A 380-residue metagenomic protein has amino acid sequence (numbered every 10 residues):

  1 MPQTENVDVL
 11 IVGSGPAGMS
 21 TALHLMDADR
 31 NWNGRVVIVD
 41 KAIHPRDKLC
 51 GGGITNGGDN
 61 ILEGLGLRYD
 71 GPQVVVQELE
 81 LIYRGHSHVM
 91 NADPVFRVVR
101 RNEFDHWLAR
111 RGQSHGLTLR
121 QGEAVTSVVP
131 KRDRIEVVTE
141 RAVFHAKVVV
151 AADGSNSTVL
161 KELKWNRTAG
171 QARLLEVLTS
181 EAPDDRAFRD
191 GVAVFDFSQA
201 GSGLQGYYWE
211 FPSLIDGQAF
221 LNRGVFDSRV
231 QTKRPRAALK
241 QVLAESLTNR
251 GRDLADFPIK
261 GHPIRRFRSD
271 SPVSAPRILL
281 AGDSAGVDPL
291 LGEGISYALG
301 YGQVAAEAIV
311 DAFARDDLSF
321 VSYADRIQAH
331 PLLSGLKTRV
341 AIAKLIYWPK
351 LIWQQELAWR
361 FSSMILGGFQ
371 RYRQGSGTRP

Functional and structural regions predicted by a protein language model:
P2-A17, V37: Beta1/beta-strand and adjacent pyrophosphate-binding region of the FAD-binding site in flavoprotein oxidoreductases
L10, L23-L49: Glycine-rich FAD pyrophosphate-binding loop
H24, R111-R250, V287: Predominantly flavin-linked oxidoreductase catalytic cores and closely associated redox partners
A42-L65: Conserved N-terminal glycine-rich FAD pyrophosphate-binding loop of Rossmann-like flavoproteins
G51, N91-R111, R229-A238: Short beta-strand to alpha-helix junction loop
D59-W107: A conserved beta-strand/loop capping segment in the N-terminal third of enzymes that catalyze redox or closely related
V125-S127, R229-A308: FAD/FMN-dependent oxidoreductases across multiple families
E307-P380: C-terminal helical "tail/cap" subdomain of flavin- and related membrane-associated enzymes
